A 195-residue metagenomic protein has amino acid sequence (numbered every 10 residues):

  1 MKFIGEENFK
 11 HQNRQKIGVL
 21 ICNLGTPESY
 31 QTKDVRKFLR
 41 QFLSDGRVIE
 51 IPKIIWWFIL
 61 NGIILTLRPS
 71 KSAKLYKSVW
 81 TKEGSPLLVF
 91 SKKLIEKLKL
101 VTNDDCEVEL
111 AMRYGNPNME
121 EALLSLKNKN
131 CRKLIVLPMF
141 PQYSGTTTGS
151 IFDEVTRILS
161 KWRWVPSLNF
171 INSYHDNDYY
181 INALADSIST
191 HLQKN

Functional and structural regions predicted by a protein language model:
M1-N195: Active-site-proximal alpha-helix that buttresses catalytic centers in soluble enzyme cores
